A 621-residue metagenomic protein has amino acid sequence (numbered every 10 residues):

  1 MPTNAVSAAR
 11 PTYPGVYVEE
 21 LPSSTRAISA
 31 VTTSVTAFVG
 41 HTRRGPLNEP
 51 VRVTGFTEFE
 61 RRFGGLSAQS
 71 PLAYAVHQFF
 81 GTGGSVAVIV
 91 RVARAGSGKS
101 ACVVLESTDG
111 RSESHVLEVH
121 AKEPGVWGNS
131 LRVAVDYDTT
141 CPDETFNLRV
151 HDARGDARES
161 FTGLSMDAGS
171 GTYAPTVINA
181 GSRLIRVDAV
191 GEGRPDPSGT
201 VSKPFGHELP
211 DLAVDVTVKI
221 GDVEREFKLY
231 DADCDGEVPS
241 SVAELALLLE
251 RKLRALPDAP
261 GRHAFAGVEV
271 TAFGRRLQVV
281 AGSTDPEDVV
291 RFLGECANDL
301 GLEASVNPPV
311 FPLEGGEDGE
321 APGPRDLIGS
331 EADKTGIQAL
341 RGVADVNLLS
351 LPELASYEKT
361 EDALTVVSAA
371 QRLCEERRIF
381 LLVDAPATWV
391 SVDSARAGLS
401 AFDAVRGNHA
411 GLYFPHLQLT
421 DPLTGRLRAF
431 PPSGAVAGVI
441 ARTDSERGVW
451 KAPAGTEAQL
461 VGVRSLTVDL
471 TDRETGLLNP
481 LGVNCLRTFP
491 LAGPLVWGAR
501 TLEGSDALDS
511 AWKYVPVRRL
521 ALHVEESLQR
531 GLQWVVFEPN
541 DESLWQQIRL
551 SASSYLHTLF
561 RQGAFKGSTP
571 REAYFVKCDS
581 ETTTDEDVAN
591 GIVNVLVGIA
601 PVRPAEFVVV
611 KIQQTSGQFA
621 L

Functional and structural regions predicted by a protein language model:
M1-R111, E118-E123, C141-N147, H151-G155 (+9 more regions): Structured, hydrophobic secondary-structure cores that serve as assembly/anchoring elements
A101-C102, P175-T176, R183-D188, G199 (+3 more regions): Residue-level marker of intrinsically disordered, low-complexity segments enriched for small/polar residues
H115, G128: An aromatic- and glycine-enriched ligand-binding surface/loop that stacks and positions planar moieties
N129-Y137: Broad, structure-driven detector of short, well-ordered beta-strand segments within folded domains
T139-C141, S165, G169, P175-N179 (+3 more regions): Generic structural signal for beta-strand residues in well-ordered domains
R154-I178, P260-G316: Acidic, small/polar residue-enriched beta-strand/turn segments
S170-E192, S240-L256, A304-F311: Short, surface-exposed secondary-structure junctions/capping segments
P308-S330: Acidic/glycine-enriched edge-of-secondary-structure segments
